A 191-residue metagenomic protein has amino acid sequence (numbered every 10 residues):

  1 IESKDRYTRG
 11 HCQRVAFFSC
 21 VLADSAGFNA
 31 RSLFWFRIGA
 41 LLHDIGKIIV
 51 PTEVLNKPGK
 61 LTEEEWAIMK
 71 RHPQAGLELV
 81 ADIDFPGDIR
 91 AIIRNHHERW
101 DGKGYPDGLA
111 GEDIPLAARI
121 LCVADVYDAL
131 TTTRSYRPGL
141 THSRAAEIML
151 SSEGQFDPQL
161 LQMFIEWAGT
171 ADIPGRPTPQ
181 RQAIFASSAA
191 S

Functional and structural regions predicted by a protein language model:
E2-S191: Metal-dependent catalytic cores of enzymes that make or break cyclic nucleotides and related phosphoester linkages
